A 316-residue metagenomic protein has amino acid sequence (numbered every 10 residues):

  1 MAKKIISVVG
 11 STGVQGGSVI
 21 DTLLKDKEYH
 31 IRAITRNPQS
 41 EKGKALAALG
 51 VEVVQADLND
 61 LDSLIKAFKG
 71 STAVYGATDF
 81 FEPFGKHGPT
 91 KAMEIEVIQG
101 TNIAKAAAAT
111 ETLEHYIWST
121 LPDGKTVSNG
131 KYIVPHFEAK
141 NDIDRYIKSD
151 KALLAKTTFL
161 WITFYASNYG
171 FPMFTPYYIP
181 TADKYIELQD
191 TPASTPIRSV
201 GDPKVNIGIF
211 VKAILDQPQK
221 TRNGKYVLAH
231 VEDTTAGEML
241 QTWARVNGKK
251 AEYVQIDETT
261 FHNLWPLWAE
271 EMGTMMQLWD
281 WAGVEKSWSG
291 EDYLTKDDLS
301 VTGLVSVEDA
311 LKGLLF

Functional and structural regions predicted by a protein language model:
A2-K44, N59-D62, D79-I95, T110-H115 (+2 more regions): Oxidoreductase cofactor-interface core, primarily capturing Rossmann-like NAD(P)-dependent enzymes
P38, K44-T72: Conserved Rossmann-fold cofactor-binding substructure of NAD(P)-dependent oxidoreductases
I65, T101-A104, K204-K212, L304-K312: Short, amphipathic alpha-helical "lid/cap" segments that border enzyme active or binding sites
K66-G70, A106, Y146: CheY-like receiver
K66-G76, L113-I117: Short coil-to-beta-strand
F68, T72, F174-Y177, P266-M275: Short, surface-exposed amphipathic charged segments that create phosphate/polyanion-binding patches used for binding
I95-T101: Charged helix-capping and loop-helix junction motifs
R222, E258-F316: A hydrophobic C-terminal alpha-helical subdomain
